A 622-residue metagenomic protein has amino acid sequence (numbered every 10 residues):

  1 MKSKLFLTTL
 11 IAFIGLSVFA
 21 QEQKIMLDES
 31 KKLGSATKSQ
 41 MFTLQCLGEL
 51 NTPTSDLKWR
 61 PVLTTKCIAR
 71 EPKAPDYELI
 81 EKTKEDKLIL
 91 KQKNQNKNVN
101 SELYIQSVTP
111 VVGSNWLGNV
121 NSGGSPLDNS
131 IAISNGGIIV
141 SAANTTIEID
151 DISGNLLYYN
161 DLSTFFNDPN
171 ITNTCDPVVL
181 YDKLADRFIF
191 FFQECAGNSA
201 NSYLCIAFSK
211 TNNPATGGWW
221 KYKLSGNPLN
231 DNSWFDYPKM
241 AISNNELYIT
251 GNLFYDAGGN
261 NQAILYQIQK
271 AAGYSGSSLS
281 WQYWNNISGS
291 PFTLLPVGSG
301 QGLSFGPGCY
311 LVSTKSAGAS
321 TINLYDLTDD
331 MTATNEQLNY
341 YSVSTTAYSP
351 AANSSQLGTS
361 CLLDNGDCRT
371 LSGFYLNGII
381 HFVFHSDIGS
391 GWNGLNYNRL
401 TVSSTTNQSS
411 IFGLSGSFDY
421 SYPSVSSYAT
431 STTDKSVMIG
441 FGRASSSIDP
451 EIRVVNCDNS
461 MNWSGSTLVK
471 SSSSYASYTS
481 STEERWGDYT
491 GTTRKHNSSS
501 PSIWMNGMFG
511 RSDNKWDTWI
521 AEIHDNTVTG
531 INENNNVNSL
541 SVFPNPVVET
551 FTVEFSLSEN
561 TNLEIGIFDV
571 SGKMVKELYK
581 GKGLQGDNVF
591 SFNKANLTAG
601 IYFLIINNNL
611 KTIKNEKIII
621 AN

Functional and structural regions predicted by a protein language model:
S3-T9, F13-A20, N535-F543, V547-N622: C-terminal outer-membrane/trafficking sorting elements
V18, T37, N51, W116 (+5 more regions): Polar low-complexity intrinsically disordered regions enriched in Ser/Thr and small residues
E22-V528: C-terminal PAP-associated
N155, D186-R187, N532, K573-M574 (+1 more regions): Residue-level signal for well-ordered, solvent-exposed loop/turn and beta-edge residues enriched in charged/polar side
D525-N538: Low-complexity, Pro/Thr/Ser/Gly/Ala-rich linker/spacer regions in secreted, extracellular modular proteins
